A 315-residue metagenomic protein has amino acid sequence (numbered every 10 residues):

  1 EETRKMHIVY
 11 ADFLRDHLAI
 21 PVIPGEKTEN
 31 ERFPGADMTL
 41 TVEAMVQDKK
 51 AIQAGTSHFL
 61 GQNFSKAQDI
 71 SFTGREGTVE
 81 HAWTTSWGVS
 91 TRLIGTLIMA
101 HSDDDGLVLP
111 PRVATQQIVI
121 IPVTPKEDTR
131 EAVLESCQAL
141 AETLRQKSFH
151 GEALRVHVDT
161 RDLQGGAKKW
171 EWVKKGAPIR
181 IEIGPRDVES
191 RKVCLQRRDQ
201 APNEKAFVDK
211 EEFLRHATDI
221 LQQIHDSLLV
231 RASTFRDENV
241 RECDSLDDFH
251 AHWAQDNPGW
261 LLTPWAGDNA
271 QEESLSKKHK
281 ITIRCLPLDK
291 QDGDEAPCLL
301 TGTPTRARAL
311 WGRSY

Functional and structural regions predicted by a protein language model:
E1-Y315: NTP/phosphate- and nucleic-acid-binding module
